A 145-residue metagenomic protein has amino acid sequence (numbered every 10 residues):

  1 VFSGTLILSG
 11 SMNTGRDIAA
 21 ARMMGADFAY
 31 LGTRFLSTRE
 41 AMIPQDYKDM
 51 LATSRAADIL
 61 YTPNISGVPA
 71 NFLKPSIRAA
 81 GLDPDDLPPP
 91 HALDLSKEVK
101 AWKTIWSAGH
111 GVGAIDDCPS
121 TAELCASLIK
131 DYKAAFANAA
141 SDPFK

Functional and structural regions predicted by a protein language model:
V1-I7, M12-K145: Conserved active-site-proximal phosphate/metal-binding subdomains
